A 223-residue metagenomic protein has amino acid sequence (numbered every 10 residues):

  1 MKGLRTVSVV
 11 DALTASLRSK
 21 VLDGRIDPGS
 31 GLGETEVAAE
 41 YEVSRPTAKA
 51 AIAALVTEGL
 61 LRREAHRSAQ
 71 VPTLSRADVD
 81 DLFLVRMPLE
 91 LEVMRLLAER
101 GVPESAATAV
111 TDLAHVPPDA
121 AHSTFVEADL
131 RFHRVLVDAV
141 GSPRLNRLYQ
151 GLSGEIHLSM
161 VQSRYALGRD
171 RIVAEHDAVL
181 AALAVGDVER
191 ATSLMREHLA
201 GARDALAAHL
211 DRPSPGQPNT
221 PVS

Functional and structural regions predicted by a protein language model:
M1-V102, A207-S223: Short linear motifs at protein or domain termini
R86, R100-A166, I172-A182, R190-A200: Conserved amphipathic alpha-helical segments that form helical-bundle/coiled-coil interaction surfaces
